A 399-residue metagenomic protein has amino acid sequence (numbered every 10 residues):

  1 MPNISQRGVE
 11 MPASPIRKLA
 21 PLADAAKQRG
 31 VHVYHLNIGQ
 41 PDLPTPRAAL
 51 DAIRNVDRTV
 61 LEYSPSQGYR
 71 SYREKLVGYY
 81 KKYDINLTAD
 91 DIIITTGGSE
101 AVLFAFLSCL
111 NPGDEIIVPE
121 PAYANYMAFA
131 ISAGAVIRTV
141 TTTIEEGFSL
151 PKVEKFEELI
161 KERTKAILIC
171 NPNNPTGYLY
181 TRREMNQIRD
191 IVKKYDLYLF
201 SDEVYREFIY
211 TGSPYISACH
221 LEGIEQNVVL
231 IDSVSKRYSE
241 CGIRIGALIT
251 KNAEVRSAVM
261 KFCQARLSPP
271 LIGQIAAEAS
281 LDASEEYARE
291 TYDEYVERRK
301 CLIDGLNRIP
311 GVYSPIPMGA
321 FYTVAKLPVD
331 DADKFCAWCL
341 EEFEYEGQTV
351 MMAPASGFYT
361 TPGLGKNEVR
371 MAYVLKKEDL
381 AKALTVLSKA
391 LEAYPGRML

Functional and structural regions predicted by a protein language model:
M1-I4, G8-S14, L19-Y34, I38-V56 (+1 more regions): PLP-dependent class I/II
T59: Basic nucleic-acid-binding alpha-helical/helix-turn surface characteristic of O6-alkylguanine DNA
Y63-T96: Conserved N-terminal alpha-helix of the aminotransferase class I/II PLP-enzyme fold
